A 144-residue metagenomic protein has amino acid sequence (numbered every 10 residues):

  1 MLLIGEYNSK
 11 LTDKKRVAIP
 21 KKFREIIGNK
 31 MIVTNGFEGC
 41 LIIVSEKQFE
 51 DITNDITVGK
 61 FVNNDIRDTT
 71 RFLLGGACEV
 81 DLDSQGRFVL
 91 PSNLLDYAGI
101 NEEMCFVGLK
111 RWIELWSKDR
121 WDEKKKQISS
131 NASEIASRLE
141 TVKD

Functional and structural regions predicted by a protein language model:
M1-S9, D13-K14, K22-V80, S84 (+1 more regions): Flexible "stalk/tail and boundary" regions
